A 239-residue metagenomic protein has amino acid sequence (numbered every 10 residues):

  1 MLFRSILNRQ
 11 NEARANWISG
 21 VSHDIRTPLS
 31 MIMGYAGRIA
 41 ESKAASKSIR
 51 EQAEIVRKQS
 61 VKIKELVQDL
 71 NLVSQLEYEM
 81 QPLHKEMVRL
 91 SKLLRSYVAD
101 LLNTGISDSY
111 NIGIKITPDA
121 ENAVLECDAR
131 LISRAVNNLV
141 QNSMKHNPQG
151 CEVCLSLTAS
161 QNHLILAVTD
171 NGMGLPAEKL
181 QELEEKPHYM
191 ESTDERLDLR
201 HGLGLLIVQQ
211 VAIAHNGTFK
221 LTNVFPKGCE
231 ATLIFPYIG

Functional and structural regions predicted by a protein language model:
S19-H23: Conserved phosphoacceptor histidine of two-component systems
K58-I63: Short alpha-helical segment of the dimerization/phosphotransfer core of two-component systems
Y78-L83, V124-C127: Conserved micro-motifs of the catalytic ATP-binding
S143-M144: Short helix-loop "hinge" at the ATP-lid/N-box region of the Bergerat-fold HATPase_c
D170: Acidic ATP/Mg2+-coordinating residue in the GHKL
L175-E191: Short conserved segment of the HATPase_c
